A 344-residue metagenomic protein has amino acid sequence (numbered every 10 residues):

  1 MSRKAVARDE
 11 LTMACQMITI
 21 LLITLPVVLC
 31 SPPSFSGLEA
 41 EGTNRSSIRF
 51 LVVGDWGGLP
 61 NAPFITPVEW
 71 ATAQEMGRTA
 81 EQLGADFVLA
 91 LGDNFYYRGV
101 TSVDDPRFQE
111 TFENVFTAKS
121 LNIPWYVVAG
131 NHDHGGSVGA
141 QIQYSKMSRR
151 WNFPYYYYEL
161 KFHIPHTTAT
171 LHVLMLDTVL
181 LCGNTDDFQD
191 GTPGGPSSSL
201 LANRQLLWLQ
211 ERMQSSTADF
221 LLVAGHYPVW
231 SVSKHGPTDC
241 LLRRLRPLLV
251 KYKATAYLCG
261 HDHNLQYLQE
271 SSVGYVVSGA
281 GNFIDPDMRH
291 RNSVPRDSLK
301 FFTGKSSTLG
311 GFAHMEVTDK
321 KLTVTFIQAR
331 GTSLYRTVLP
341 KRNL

Functional and structural regions predicted by a protein language model:
M1-E10: N-terminal secretory signal peptides that target proteins for export/translocation
C15-C30: Cleavable N-terminal signal peptides of Sec/SRP-targeted secreted and luminal proteins
L29-P106, R204, E211: N-terminal active-site segment of His-dependent metallophosphoesterases
F35-G37, N61-P63, Y96-L221, G236-P237 (+2 more regions): Extended active-site neighborhood of metal-dependent phosphoesterases/phosphodiesterases
N44, F301-L344: A short C-terminal boundary segment appended to hydrolase-like catalytic domains
F50-V52, V88-A90, V127, V223 (+1 more regions): Residue-level marker for buried hydrophobic side chains located in beta-strands that build the well-ordered beta-sheet
G54-D55, G92-D93, L176, G225 (+1 more regions): Active-site flanking residues adjacent to catalytic metal/cofactor-binding acidic residues
Y227-P228, I284: C-terminal structured domain segments across diverse proteins
